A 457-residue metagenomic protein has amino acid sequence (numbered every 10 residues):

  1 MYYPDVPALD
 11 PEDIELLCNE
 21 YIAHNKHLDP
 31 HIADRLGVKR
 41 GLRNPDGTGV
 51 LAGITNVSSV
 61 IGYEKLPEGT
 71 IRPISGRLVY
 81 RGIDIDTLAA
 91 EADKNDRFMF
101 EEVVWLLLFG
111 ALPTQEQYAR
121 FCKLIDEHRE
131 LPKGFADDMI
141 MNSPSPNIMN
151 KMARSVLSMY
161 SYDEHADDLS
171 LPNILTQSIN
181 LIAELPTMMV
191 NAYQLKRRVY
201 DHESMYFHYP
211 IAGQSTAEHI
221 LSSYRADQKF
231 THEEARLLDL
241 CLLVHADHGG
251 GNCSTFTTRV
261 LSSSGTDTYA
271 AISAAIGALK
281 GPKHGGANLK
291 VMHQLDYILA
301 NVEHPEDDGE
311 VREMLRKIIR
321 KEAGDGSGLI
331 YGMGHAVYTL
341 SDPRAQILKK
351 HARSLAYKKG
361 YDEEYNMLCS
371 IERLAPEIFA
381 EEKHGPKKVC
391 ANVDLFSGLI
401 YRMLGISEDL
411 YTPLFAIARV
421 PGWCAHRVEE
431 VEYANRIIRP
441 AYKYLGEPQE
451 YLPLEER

Functional and structural regions predicted by a protein language model:
M1-R457: Non-transmembrane, aqueous-exposed alpha-helical and coiled segments at domain scale
